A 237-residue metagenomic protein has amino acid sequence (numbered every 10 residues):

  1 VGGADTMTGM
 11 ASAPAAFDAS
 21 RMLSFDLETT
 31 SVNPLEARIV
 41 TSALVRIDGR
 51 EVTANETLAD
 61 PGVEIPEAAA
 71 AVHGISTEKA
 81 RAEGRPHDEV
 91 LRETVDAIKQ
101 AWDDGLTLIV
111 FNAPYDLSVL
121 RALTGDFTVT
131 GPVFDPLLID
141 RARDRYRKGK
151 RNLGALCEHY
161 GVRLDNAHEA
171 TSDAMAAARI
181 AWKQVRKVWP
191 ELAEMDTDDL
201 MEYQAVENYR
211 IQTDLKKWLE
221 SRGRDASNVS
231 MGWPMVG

Functional and structural regions predicted by a protein language model:
V1-R38, R46-T53, I75-G237: DEDD superfamily 3′-5′ metal-dependent exonuclease/proofreading module
T53-H73, T77: Short, surface-exposed acidic-centric catalytic microdomains
